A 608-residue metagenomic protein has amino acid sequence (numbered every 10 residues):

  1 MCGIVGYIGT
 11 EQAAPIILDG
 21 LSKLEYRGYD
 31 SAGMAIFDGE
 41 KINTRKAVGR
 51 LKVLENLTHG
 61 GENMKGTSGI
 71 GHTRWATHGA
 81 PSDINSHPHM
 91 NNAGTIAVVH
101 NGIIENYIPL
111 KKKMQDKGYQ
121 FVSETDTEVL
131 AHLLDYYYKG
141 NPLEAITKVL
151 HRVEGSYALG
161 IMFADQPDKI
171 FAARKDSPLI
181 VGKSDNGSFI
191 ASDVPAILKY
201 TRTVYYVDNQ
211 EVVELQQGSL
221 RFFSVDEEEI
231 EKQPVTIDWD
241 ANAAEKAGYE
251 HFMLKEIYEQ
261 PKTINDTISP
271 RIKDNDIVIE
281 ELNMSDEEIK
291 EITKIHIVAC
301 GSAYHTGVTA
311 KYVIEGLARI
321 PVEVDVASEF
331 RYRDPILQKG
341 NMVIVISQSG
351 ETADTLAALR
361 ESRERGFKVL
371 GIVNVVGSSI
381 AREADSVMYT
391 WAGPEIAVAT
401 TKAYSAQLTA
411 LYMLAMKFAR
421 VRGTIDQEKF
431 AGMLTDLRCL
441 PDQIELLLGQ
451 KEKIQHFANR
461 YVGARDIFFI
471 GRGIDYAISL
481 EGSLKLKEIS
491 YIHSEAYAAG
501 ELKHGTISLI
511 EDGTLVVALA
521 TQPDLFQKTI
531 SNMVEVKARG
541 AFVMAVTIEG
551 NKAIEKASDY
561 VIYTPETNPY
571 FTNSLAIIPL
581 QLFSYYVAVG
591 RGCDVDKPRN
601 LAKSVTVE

Functional and structural regions predicted by a protein language model:
M1-K246, E250, K262-K294, Y332 (+5 more regions): Conserved short alpha-helical segments that host acidic/polar catalytic motifs at enzyme active sites
Y7-T10, H100, Q120, D135-K139 (+18 more regions): Hydrophobic alpha-helical scaffolding
T67, G71-I84, K273-D286, A310-I346 (+2 more regions): Glycine-rich oxoanion-binding loops at beta->alpha junctions
S68, I96, K294-H296, M342 (+3 more regions): Structural motif
P88-M90, F171-A172, V204-Y205, V212-E214 (+12 more regions): Replace "in large, NTP-powered and nucleic-acid-processing enzymes" with "in large, NTP-powered factors and other
E227, F542, E555-A557, T567-E608: Generic C-terminus detector
Q260-I264, I268-H296, S386-L515, A588-E608: Active-site phosphate/pyrophosphate-binding segments
K290-G432, D436-C439, L519-Y563, F583: Glycine-rich phosphate-binding loops that contact phosphosugars or nucleotide phosphates
